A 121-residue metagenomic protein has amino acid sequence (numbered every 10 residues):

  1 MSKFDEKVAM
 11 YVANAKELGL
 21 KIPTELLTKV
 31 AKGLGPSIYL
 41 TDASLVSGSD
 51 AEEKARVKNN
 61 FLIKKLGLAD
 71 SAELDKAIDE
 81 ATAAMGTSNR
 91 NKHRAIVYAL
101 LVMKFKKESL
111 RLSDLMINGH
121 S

Functional and structural regions predicted by a protein language model:
S2-A55: Core of compact, soluble alpha-helical bundle domains
S2-K3, D50-D75: An acidic intrinsically disordered interaction segment
K7-K16, D70-N89: Short amphipathic alpha-helical segments and their helix-coil junctions
A15, L34, I38, K65 (+2 more regions): Generic structural signal for hydrophobic core residues of well-folded globular domains
I22, L45-S49, K65-E73, A84-H93: Short acidic, glycine/proline-enriched loop segments that cap or flank alpha-helices
E25, K29, G33, K76 (+1 more regions): Amphipathic alpha-helical interaction segments
D50, L110-S121: Short alpha-helical "patches" and their helix-cap loops
A81-L115: Amphipathic alpha-helical binding modules
